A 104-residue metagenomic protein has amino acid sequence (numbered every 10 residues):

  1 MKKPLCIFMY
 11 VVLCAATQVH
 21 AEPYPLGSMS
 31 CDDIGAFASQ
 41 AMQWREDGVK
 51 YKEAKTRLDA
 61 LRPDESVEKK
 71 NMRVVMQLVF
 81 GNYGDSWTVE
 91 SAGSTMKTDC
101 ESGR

Functional and structural regions predicted by a protein language model:
M1-F8: Bacterial N-terminal signal peptides that target proteins for export
F8-M9, V19: Cleavable N-terminal signal peptides
C14-Q18: N-terminal signal peptide c-region/cleavage motif recognized by signal peptidases
D32, Q40-A41: Hydrophobic alpha-helical segments
R45, V49-R104: Compact alpha-helical subdomains of small soluble proteins
